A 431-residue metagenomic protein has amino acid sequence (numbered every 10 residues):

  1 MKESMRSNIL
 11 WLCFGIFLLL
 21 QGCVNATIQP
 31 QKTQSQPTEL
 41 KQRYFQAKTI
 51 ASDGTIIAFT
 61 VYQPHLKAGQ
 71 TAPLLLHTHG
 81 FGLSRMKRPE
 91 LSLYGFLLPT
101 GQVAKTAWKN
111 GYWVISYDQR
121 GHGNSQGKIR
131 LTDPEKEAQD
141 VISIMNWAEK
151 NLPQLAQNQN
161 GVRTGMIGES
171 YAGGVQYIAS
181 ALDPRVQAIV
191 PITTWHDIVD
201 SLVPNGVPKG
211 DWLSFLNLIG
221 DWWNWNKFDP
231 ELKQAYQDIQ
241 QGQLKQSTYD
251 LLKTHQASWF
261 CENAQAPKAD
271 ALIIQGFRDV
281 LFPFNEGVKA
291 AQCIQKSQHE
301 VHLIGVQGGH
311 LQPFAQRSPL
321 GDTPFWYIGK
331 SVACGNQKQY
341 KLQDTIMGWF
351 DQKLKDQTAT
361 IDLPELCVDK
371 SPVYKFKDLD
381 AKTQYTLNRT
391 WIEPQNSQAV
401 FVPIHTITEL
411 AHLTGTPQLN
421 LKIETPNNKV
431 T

Functional and structural regions predicted by a protein language model:
V24-N25: Bacterial signal peptide processing site
T33-Q70: N-terminal cap/lid segment of alpha/beta-hydrolase-fold proteins
A68-A72, G80-N110, I115, R120-N124 (+1 more regions): Short substrate-entry loop that stabilizes the transition state in hydrolases
L97-V103, K109, A138, K150 (+4 more regions): Accessory cap/linker subdomain of secreted extracellular hydrolases
P99, P267, P283-V301: Active-site-adjacent alpha-helix of alpha/beta-hydrolase-fold enzymes
T132-P153: Alpha/beta-hydrolase active-site loop
P267, I273-Q275, D279: Short beta-strand/loop motif that positions the catalytic acidic residue of the alpha/beta-hydrolase fold
N285, Q295-T431: Alpha/beta-hydrolase-fold serine-hydrolase catalytic core, especially in secreted/extracellular enzymes
